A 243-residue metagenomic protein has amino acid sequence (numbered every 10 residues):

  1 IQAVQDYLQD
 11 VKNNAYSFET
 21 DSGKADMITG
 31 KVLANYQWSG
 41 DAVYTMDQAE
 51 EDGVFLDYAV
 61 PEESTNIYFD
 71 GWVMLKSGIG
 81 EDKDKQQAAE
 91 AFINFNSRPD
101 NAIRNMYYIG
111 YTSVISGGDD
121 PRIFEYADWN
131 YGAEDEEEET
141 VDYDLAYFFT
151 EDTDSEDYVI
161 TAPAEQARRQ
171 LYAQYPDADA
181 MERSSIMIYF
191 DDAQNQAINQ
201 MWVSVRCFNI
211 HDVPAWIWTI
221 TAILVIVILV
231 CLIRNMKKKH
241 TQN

Functional and structural regions predicted by a protein language model:
I1-A59: Ligand-binding pocket segment of bilobal, Venus flytrap-like solute-binding proteins
D6, A25, T29, E90-N94 (+2 more regions): Solvent-exposed, polar/charged alpha-helical surfaces in well-ordered, non-transmembrane soluble domains, broadly
Q9-N13, I28, V32, D47 (+4 more regions): Sec-exported extracytoplasmic/periplasmic mature domains
D21, D82-Q87, Y189-Q196: Soluble non-cytosolic domains of exported or imported proteins
S39-V43, E63-N66, I79-G80, D100: Solvent-exposed loop/turn segments at secondary-structure junctions within structured extracellular/periplasmic domains
F69-W72: Small-molecule pocket liners
M74-A173: Mature extracytoplasmic/periplasmic domains
T150-N243: Conserved C-terminal helix/tail region of periplasmic/extracytoplasmic solute-binding proteins
